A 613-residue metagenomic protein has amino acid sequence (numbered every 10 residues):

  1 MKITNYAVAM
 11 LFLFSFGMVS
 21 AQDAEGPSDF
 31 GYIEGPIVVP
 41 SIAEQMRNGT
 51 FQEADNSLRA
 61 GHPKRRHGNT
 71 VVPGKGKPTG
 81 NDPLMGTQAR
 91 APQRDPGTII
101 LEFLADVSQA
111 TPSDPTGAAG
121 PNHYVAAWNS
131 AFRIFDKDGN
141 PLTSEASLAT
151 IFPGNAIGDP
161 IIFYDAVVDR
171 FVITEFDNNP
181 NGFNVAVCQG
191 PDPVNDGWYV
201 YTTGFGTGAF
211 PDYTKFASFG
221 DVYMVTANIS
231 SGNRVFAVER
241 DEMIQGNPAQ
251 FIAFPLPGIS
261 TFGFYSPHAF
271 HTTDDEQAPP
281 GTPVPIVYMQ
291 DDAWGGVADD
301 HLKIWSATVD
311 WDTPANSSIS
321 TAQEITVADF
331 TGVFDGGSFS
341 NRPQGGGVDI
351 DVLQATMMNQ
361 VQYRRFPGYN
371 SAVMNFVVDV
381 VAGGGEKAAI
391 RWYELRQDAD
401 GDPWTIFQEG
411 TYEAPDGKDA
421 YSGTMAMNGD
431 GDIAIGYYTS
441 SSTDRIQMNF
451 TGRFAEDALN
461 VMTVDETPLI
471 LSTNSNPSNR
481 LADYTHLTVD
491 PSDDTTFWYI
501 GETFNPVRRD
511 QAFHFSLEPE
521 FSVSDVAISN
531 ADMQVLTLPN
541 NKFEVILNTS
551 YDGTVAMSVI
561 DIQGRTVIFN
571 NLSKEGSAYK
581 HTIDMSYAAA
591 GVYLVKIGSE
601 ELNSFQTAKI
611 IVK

Functional and structural regions predicted by a protein language model:
M1-A24, I583, F605: Bacterial Sec-dependent N-terminal signal peptides
A21, F569, S586, A590-K613: C-terminal tail/sorting-segment detector
Q22-E520: C-terminal PAP-associated
S147-L148, I568-E575: Solvent-exposed serine/threonine-rich low-complexity stretches and specific carbohydrate-binding patches
D177, V378, Y438-T439, I546-Y551 (+3 more regions): Non-cytosolic beta-sheet module surface loops
L517-K542, N548-S550, R565: Residue-level detector of functionally pivotal "anchor" positions at catalytic/ligand-binding pockets or at interdomain
G553, S577-Y579, A589-V592: A glycine-anchored, Pro-Gly-centered beta-turn/N-cap motif
I560-V567, Y593: Short, glycine-anchored, charge-dense loop/turn motifs used at functional sites
